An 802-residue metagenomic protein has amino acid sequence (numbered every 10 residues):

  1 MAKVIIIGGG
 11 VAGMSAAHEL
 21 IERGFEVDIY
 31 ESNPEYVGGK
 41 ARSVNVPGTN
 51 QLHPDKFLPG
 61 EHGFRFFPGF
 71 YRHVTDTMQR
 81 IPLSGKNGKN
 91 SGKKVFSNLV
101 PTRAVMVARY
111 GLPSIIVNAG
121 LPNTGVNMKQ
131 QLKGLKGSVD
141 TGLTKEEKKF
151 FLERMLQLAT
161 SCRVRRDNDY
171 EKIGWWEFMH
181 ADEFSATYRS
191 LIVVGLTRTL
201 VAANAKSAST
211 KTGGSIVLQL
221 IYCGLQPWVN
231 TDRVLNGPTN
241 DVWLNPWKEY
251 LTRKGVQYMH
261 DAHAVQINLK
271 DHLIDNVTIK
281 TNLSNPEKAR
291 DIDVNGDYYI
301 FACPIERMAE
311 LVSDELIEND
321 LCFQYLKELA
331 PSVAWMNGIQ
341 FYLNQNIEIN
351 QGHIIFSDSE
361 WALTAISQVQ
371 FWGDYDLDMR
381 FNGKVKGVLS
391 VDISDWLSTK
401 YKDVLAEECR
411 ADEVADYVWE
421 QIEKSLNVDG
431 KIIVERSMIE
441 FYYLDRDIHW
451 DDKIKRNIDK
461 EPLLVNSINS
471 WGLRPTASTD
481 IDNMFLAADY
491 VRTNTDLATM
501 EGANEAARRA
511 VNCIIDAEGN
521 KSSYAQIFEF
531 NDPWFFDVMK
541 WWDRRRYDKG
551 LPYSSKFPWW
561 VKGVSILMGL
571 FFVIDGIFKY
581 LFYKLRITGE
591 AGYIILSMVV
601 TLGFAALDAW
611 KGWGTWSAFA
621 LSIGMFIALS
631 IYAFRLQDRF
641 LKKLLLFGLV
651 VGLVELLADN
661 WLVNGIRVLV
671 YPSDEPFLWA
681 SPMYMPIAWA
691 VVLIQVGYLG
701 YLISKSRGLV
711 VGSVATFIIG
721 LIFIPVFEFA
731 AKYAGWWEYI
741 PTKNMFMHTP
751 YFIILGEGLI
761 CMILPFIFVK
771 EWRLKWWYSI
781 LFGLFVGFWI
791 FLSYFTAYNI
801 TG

Functional and structural regions predicted by a protein language model:
A2-I29: N-terminal Rossmann-like FAD-binding beta1-loop-alpha1 element of flavoenzymes
I21-P47: Glycine-rich FAD pyrophosphate-binding loop
Q51-F150: Dinucleotide-binding Rossmann-like beta1-alpha1 core, especially the glycine-rich loop that anchors the ADP
F150-L273, N282-L283: Active-site/ligand-binding neighborhood in enzyme catalytic cores
G224-L235, G296-Y298, C303-R474, D480-E505 (+4 more regions): C-terminal segments that line or cap access tunnels to active or ligand-binding sites in enzymes and enzyme-associated
E287-Y298: Core beta-strand elements of the Rossmann-like FAD/NAD(P) dinucleotide-binding domain in flavoenzyme oxidoreductases
C513-M568: Active-site-proximal substrate-binding core of FAD-dependent oxidoreductases
D575-G802: Aromatic-rich, lipid-facing transmembrane alpha helices and their immediate juxtamembrane interface loops in integral
